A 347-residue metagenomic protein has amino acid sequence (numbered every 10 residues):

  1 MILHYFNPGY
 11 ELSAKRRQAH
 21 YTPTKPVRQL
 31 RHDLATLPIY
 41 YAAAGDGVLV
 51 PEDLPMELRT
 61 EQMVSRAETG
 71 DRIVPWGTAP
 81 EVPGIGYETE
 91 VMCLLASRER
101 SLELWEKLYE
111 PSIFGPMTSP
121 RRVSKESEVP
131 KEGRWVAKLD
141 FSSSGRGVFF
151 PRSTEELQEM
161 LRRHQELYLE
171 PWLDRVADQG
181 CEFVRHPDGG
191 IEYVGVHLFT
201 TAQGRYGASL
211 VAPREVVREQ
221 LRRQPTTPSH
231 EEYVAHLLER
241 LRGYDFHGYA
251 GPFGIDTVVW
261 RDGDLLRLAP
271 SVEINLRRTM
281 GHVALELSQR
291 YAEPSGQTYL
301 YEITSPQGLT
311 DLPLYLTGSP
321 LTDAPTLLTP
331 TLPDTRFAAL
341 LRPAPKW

Functional and structural regions predicted by a protein language model:
I2-H4, G9-I39: N-terminal-proximal low-complexity accessory segments that begin disordered and transition into the first
P26-A43, G47-E128: Conserved N-proximal alpha/beta basic substrate-recognition cap immediately N-terminal to, or forming the N-lobe
R121, R134-L157, A177-G180, A202-R222: Glycine-rich phosphate-binding loop of ATP-grasp-fold ATP-dependent ligases
V136-A137, S271-I274: Short hydrophobic beta-strand that contains or immediately precedes a catalytic carboxylate
P151-A208, V258-S271: Phosphate-binding site of ATP-dependent enzymes
F183-L241, N275-E302: ATP-dependent carboxylate/phosphate-activation module, predominantly the ATP-grasp catalytic core and closely related
Y206-R267, T304-D323: A long amphipathic alpha-helix within ATP-dependent nucleotide-binding catalytic cores
A292-W347: Peripheral (often C-terminal) accessory segments that flank ATP-dependent C-N-forming ligase machineries
